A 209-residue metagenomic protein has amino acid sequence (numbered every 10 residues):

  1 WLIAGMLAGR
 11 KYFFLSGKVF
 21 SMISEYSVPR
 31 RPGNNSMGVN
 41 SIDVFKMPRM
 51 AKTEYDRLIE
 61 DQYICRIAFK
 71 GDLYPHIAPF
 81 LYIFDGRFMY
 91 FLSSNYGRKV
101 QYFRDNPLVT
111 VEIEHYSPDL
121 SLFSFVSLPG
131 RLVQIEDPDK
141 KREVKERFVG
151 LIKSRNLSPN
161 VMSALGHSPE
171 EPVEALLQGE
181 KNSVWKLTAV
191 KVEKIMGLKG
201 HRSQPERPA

Functional and structural regions predicted by a protein language model:
F13-L15, S27: Short hydrophobic targeting helices and cationic amphipathic motifs that mediate membrane/organellar targeting
Y26-G33, G38-V39, V44, L122-A209: Charged, gly/pro-rich active-site loop segments
V39-R66: Short, basic/aromatic recognition patches
Q62-N95, V111-E112: Short beta-strand segments
S94-R98, V149-I152: Short, solvent-exposed aromatic-acidic interface loops
R98-N106, T110-V133: Helix-adjacent hinge/juxtasegments
